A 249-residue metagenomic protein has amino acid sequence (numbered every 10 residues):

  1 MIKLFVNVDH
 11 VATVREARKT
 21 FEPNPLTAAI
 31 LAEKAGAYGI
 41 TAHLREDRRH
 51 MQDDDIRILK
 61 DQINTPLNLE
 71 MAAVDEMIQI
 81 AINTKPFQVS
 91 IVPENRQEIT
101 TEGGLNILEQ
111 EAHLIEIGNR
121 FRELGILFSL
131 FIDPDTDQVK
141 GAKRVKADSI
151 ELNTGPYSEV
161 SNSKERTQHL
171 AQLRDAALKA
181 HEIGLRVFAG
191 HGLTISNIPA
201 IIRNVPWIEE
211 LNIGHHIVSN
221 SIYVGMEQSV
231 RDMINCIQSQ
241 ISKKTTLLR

Functional and structural regions predicted by a protein language model:
M1-E70, V74-P86, Q168: Conserved N-terminal beta1-alpha1 strand-loop-helix module at the mouth
I2-V8, I40-A42, L67-M71, V89-I91 (+5 more regions): Hydrophobic faces of well-ordered beta-strands that scaffold small-molecule active sites in alpha/beta enzyme cores
G36-Y38, Q62-N64, N83-V89, E123 (+2 more regions): Glycine-enriched alpha-helix->loop->beta-strand junction motifs that scaffold or abut catalytic
R49-D75, E109-S129, R166-A189, V205 (+1 more regions): Alpha-helix-loop-beta-strand connector modules within alpha/beta enzyme cores
K60, G103, N162-R166, N220-K243: C-terminal helical cap(s) of enzyme catalytic domains, especially alpha/beta-barrels
D75-T84, D135-V145, A189, L193-I208: Catalytic cores of alpha/beta
S90-E98, S149-S161, P206-M226: Glycine-rich phosphate-binding active-site loops on the catalytic face of alpha/beta enzymes
L127-K179: Histidine/lysine/aspartate-rich catalytic loop segments that bind and position anionic ligands
